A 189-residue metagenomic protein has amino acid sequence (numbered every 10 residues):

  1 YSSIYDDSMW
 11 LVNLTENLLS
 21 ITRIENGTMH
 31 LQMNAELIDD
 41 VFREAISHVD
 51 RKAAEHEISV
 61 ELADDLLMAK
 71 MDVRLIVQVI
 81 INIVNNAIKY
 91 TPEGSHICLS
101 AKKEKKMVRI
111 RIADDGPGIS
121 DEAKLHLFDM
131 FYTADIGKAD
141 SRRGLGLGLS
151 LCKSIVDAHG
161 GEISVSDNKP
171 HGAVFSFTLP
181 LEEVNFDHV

Functional and structural regions predicted by a protein language model:
D6-L11: Short alpha-helical segment of the dimerization/phosphotransfer core of two-component systems
N26-L31, M68-M71: Conserved micro-motifs of the catalytic ATP-binding
Q32-L37, E57-L67: Conserved catalytic submotifs in the C-terminal HATPase_c
A87-I88: Short helix-loop "hinge" at the ATP-lid/N-box region of the Bergerat-fold HATPase_c
I119-F131: Short conserved segment of the HATPase_c
G148, C152: Short alpha-helical Gxxx[C/S/T] motif in the catalytic ATP-binding
